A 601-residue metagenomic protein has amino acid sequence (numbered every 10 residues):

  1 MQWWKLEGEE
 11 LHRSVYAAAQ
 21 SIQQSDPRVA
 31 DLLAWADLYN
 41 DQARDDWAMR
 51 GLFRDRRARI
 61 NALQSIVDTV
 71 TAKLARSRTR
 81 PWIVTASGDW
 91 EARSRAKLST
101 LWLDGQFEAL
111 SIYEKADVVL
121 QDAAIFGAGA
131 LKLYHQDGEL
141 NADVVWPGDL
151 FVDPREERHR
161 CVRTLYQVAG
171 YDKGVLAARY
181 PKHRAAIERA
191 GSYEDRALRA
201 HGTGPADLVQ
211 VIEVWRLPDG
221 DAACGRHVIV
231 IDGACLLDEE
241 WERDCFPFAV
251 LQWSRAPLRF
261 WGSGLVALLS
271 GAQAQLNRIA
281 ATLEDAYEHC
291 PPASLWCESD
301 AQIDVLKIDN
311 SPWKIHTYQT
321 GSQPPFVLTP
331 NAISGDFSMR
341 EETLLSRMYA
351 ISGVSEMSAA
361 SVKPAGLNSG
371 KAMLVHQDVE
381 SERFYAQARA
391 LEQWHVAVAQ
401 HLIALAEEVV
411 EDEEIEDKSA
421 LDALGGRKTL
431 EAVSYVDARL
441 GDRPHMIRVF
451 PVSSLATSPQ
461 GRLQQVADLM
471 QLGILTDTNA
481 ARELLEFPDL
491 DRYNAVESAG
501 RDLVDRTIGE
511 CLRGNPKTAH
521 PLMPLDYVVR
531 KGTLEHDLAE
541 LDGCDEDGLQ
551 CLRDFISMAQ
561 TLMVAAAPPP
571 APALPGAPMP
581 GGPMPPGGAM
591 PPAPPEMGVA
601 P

Functional and structural regions predicted by a protein language model:
M1-L236, D336, R340-T343, A432 (+6 more regions): Extended, helix-rich architectural segments
W102, Q106-A109, A272-A293, S299 (+11 more regions): Generic, well-ordered alpha-helical scaffold segments in large soluble proteins
L208-G366: Extended, charged amphipathic alpha-helical segments
S369-V496, V599-P601: Extended amphipathic alpha-helical segments with heptad-repeat/coiled-coil character used for oligomerization, fusion
L475, R513-L522, A539-D547: Charged, low-complexity interaction regions
T478-T507, D542-A573: Long, highly charged low-complexity segments enriched in Glu/Asp and Lys/Arg with interspersed Ser/Thr
P521-L534: Short amphipathic alpha-helical heptad-repeat segments
A567-P601: Intrinsically disordered, low-complexity repeat regions enriched in Pro/Gln/Gly/Tyr
